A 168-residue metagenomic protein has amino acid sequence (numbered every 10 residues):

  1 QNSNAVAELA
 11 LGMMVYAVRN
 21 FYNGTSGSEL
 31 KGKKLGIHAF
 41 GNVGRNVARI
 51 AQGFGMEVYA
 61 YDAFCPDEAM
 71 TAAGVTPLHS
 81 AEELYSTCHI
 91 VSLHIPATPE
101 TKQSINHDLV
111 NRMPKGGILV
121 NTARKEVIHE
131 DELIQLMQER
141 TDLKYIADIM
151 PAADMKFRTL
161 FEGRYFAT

Functional and structural regions predicted by a protein language model:
Q1, D62, A81: Short beta->alpha connector loops at strand-helix junctions that form conserved, small/polar/Pro-enriched
Q1-G27: Phosphate/diphosphate ligand-binding glycine-rich loop within oxidoreductases
A17-Q52: Glycine-rich NAD(P)-binding loop of Rossmann-like domains
H38, Y61, A147: Active-site flanking residues adjacent to catalytic metal/cofactor-binding acidic residues
G53-T71: NAD(P)-binding Rossmann-fold cofactor-contacting core
C65-L160: Rossmann-like adenosine-cofactor binding region
T159-T168: Short FAD-binding loop at a beta-strand-to-alpha-helix junction that anchors the flavin cofactor in diverse
